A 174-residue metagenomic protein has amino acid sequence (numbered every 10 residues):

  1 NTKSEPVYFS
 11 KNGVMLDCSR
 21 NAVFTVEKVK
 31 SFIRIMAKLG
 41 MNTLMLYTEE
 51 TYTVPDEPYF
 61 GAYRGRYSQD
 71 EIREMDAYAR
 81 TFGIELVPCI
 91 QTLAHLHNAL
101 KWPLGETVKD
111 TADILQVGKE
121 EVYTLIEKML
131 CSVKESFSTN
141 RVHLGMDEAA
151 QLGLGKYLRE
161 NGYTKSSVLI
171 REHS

Functional and structural regions predicted by a protein language model:
N1-S174: Feature activates predominantly on carbohydrate-active enzymes
